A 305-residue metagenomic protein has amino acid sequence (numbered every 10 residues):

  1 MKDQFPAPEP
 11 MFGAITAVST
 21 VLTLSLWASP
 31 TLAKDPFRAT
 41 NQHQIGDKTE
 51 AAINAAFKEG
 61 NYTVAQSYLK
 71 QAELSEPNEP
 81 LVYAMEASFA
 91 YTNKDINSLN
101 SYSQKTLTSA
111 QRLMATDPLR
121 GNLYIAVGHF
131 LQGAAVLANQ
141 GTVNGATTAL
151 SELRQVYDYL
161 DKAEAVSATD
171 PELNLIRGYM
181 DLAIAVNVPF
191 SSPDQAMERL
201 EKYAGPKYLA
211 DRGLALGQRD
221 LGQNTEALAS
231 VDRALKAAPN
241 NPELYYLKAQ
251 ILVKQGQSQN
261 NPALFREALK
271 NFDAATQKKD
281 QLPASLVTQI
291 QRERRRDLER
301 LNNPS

Functional and structural regions predicted by a protein language model:
D3, P30, K34-H43, Y208 (+1 more regions): Terminal, low-structured helical/coil segments at or just beyond the last alpha-helical repeat
D3-V18: Bacterial N-terminal signal peptides that target proteins for export
I15, L22-N93, N100, N302-S305: N-terminal leader/linker segments that initiate helical-solenoid repeat arrays
D35-R38, D47, A56, G60-T63 (+5 more regions): Short coil/linker segments at helix-helix boundaries
H43, P77, A115-P118, A168 (+3 more regions): Short coil turns that delineate tetratricopeptide repeat
M85-E86, Y124, I176, G213 (+2 more regions): Canonical tetratricopeptide repeat
D170-K236: Alpha-helical adaptor scaffolds
